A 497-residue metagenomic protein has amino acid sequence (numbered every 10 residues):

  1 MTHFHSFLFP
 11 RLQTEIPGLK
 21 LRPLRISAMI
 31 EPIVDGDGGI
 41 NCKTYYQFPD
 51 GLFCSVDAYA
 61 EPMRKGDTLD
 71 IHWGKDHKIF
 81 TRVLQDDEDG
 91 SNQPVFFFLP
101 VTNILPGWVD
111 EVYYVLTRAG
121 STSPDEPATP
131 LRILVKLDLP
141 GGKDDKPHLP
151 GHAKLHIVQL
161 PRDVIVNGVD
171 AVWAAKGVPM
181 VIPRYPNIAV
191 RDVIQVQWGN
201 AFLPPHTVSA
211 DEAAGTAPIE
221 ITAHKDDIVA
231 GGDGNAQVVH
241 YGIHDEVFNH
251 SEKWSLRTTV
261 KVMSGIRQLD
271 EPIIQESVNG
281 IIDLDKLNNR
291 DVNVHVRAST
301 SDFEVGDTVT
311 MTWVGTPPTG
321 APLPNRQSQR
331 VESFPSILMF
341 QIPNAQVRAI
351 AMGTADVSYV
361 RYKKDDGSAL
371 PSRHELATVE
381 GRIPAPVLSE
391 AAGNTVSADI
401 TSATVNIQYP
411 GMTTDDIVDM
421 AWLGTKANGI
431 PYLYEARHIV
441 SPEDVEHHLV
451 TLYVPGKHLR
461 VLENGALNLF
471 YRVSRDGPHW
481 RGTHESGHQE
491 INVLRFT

Functional and structural regions predicted by a protein language model:
M1-T497: Intrinsically disordered, low-complexity linker/tail regions enriched in polar/charged residues
